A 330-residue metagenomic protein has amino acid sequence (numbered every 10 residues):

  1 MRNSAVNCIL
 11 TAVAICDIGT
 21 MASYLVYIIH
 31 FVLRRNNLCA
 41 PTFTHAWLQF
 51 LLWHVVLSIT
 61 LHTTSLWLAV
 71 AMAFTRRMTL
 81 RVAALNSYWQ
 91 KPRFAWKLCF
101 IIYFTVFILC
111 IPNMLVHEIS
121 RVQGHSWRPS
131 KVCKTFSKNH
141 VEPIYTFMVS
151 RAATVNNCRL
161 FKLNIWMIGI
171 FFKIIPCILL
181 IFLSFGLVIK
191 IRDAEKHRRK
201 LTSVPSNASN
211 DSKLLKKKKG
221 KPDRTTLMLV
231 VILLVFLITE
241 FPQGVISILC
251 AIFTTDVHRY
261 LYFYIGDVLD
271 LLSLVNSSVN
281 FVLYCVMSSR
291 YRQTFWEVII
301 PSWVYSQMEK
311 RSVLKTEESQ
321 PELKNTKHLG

Functional and structural regions predicted by a protein language model:
A5-M72, N86-S87: Extracellular TM2-ECL1-early TM3 structural module of rhodopsin-like
C8-C16, L98-F100, V132-N157, F185-Q243: Intracellular effector-coupling site of seven-transmembrane GPCRs, centered on the ICL3-to-TM6 transition
G19-C39, S58, H62-L66, V106-H125 (+4 more regions): Helix-to-loop junction signature of class
R34-V55, T60, S87-Y88, I108-I174: Loop architecture of class A 7-transmembrane GPCRs
T60-F100, V286-S288: Class A GPCR helix-loop hinge within the 7TM core
L68-V82, P112-V122, I168-P205, L227-C250 (+1 more regions): Class A (rhodopsin-like) GPCR signature focused on the TM5-ICL3 interface and adjacent 7TM helical core
C177-L183, L227, I232-I248, Y264-E318: Seventh transmembrane helix
R199-L214, I299-G330: Non-transmembrane, juxtamembrane loop and terminal tail segments of multi-pass eukaryotic membrane proteins
